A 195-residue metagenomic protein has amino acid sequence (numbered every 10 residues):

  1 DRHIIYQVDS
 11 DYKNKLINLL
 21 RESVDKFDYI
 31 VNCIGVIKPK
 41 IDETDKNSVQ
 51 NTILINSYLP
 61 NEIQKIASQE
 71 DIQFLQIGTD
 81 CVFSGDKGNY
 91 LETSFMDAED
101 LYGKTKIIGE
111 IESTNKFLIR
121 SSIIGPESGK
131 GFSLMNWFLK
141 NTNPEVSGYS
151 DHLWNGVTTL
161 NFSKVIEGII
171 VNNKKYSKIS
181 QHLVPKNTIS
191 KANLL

Functional and structural regions predicted by a protein language model:
R2-N14, K116-I119: Active-site regions of enzymes building and remodeling cell-envelope glycoconjugates
S10-S57: NAD(P)H-binding glycine-rich loop region in Rossmannoid oxidoreductase-like domains and their noncatalytic homologs
D28-V31, I72-G78, F117: Conserved catalytic-site loops of classical short-chain dehydrogenases/reductases
N47, N51-E62, T93-M96, D100 (+1 more regions): Glycine-rich NAD(P)-binding loop of the Rossmann-fold in SDR/ketoreductase-type enzymes
N61-D97: Conserved Rossmann-fold NAD(P)-dependent oxidoreductase catalytic core, especially the SDR/UDP-sugar
Q76-N89, L101-I107, I123-G129: Conserved catalytic-site region of short-chain dehydrogenase/reductase
E99, I111-N161, E167-G168: NAD(P)-dependent short-chain dehydrogenase/reductase
S163-L195: Mid/C-terminal beta-alpha module of Rossmann-like enzyme folds, strongest in SDR-family dehydrogenases/epimerases
